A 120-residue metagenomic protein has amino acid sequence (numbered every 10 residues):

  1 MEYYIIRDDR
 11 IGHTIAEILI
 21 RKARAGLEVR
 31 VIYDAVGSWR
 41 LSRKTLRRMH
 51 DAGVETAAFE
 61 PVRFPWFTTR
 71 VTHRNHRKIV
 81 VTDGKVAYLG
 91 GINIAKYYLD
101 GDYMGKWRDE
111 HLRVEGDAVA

Functional and structural regions predicted by a protein language model:
E2-A120: HKD-type phospholipase D/PLD-like phosphodiesterase module
